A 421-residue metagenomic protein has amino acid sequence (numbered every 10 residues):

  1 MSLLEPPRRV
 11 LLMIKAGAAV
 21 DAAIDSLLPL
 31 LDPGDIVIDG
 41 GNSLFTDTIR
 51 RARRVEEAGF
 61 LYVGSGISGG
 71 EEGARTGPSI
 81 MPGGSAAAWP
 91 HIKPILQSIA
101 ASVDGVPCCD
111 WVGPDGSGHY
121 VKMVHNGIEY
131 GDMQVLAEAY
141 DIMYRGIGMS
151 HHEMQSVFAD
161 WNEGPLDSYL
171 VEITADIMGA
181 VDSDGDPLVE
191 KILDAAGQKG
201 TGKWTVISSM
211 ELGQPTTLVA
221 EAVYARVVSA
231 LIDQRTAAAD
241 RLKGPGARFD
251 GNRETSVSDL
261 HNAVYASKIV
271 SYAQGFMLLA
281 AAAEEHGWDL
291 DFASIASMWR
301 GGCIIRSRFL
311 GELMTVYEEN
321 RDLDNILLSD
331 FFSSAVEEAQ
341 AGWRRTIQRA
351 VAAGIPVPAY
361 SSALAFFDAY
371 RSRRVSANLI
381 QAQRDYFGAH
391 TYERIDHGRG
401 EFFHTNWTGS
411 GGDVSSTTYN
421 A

Functional and structural regions predicted by a protein language model:
M1-L31, R50-A58, T346-R349: Conserved N-terminal Rossmann-fold NAD(P) cofactor-binding segment
V20-D25, I36-I38, L44-Q155, G164-P187 (+2 more regions): Rossmann-fold dinucleotide-binding core
H119, Y144, M149, S156 (+2 more regions): Interdomain hinge/lid region at the active-site interface of Rossmann-like NAD(P)-dependent oxidoreductases
F158-W161, A222-V228, F292-W299, A363-F366 (+1 more regions): A glycine-rich phosphate-binding loop feature that marks nucleotide/adenosyl-phosphate handling sites
D160, E284-E318: Small-residue-rich helix-loop
I232-R235, I304-F309, Y370-A377: Short glycine/threonine-rich loop-to-helix capping motif typified by GTGT followed within a few residues by an Asp-Pro
E337, G342-A421: C-terminal amphipathic alpha-helical interaction region
